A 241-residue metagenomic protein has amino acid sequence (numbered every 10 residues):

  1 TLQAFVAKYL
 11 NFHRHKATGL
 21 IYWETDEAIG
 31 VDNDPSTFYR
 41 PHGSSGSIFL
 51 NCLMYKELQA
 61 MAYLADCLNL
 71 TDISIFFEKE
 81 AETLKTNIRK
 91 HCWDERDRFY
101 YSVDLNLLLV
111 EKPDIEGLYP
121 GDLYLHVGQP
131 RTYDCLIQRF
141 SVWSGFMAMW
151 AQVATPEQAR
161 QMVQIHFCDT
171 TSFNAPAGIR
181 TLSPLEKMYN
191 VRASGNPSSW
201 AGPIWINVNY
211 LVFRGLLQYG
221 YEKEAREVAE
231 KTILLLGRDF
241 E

Functional and structural regions predicted by a protein language model:
T1-F49, R89-L107, M162-M188, T232-I233 (+1 more regions): Active-site acid/base region of carbohydrate-active enzymes
T1-T25, S47-Y55, Q138, V142 (+2 more regions): Aromatic-rich carbohydrate-recognition surfaces in CAZymes
N11-W23, Y55-A159, A229-E241: Catalytic cores of carbohydrate-active enzymes
F38-C52, D72-I75, T132-R139, S199-P203: Alpha-helix capping and helix-loop boundary segments enriched in small/acidic/polar residues
L64, D169, G215-E222, L235: Short hydrophobic alpha-helical module
D114-C135, D169-P197: Intrinsically disordered, low-complexity coil segments
A151-T155, I179-E222: C-terminal substrate/ligand-recognition segments
Q158-M162, N174-G178, N209, G215 (+2 more regions): Extended hydrophobic-aromatic, low-complexity segments
